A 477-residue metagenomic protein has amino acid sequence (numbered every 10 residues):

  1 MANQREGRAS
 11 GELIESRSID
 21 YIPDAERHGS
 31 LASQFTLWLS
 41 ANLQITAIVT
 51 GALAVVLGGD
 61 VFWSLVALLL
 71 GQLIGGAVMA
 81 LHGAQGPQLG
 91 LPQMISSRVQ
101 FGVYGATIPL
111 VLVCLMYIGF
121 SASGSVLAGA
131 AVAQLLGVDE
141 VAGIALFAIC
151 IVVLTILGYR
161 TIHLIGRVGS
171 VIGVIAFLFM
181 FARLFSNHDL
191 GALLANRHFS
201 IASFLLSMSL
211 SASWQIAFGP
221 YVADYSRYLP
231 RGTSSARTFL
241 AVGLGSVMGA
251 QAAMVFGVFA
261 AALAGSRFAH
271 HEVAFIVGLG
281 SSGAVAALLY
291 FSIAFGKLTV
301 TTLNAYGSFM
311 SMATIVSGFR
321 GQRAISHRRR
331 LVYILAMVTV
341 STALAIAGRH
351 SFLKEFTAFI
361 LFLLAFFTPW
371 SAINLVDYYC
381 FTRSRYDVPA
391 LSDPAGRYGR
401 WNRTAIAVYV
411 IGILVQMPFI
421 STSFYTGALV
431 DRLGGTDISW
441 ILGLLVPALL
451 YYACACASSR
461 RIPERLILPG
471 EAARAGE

Functional and structural regions predicted by a protein language model:
M1-V61, S203-S209, R227-R237, S458-E477: Membrane-interface "cap" regions at the ends of multi-pass membrane proteins
L31-I48, F181-N187, R197-A260, G283-A305 (+1 more regions): Hydrophobic, membrane-embedded alpha-helices of multi-pass small-molecule transporters
V55-V66, A130-G143, R160-G169, F275-S281 (+5 more regions): Transmembrane helix-loop boundary segments of multi-pass membrane transporters
M94-R98, S125-A142, P230, N304-L335 (+1 more regions): Helix-loop-helix connectors at the membrane interface of multi-pass transporters/channels
L110-C114, L135-L157, V171-A182, S211-V222 (+1 more regions): Transmembrane alpha-helical segments of multi-pass small-molecule transport proteins
V138, V171-R197, S211-I216, F256-L263 (+2 more regions): Hydrophobic alpha-helical segments and their helix-loop junctions in multi-pass secondary transporters
S266, I315-H350, R397-Q416: Loop-to-transmembrane helix boundary motifs in multi-pass membrane proteins
W370-L449, E464-L466: C-terminal membrane-solvent junction of multi-pass transporters and transport-like membrane proteins
